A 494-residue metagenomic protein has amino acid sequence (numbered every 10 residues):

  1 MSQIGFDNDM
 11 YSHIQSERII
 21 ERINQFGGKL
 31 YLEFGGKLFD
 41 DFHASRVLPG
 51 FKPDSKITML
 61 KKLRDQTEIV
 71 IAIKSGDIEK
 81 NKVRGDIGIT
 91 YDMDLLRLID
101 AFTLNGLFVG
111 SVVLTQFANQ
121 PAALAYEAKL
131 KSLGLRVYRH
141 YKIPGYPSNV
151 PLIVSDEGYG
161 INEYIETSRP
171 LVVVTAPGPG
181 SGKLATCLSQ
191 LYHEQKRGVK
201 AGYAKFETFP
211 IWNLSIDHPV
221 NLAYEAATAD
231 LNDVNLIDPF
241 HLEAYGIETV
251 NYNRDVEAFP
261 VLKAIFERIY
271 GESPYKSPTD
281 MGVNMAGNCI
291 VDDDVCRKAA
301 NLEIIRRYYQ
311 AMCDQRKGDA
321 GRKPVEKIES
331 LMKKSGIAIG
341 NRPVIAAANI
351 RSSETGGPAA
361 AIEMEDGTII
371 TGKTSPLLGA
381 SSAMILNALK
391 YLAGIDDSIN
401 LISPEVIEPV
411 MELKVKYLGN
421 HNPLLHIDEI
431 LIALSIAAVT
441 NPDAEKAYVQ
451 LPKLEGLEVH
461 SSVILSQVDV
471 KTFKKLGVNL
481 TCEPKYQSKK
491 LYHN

Functional and structural regions predicted by a protein language model:
M1-T175, Q190-S352, G356-G357, M364-D366 (+2 more regions): Flexible phosphate-sensing "switch/lid" loops adjacent to ATP/NTP-binding sites across phosphate-transfer
G178-P179: The conserved Walker
K183, A359-A361: Transmembrane alpha-helical segments and their cytosolic interface motifs in multi-pass membrane proteins
T186: Hydrophobic positions on the alpha1 helix immediately C-terminal to the Walker A/P-loop
G202, T374-P376: Residue-level structural signal for beta-strand termini and adjacent loop
L377-A393: A short, polar/charged loop-to-alpha-helix boundary motif
Y391-P423: Short HxH-centered metal-ligating active-site micro-motif
